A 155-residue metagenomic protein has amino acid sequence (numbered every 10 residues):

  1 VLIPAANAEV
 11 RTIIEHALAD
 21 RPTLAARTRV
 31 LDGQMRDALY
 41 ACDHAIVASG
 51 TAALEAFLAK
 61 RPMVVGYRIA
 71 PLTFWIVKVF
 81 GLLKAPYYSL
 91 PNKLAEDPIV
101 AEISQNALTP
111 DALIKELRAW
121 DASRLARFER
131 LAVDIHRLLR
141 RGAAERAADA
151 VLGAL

Functional and structural regions predicted by a protein language model:
V1-L155: Nucleotide-activated sugar donor-binding and catalytic core shared by glycosyltransferases and related lipid-linked
